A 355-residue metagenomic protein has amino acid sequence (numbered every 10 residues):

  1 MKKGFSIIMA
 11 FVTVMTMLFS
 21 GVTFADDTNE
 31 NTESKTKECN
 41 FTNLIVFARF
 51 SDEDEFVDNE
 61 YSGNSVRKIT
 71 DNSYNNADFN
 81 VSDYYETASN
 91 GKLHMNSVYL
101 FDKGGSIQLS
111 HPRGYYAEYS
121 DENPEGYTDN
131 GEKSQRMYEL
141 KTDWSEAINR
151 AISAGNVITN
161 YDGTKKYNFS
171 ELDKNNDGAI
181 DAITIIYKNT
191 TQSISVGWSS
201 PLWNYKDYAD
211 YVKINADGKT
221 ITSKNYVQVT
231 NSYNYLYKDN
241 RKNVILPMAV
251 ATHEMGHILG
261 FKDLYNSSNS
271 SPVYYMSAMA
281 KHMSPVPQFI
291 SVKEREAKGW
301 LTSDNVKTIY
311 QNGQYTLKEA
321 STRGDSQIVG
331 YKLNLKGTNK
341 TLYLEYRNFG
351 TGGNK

Functional and structural regions predicted by a protein language model:
M1-I7: Positively charged n-region of N-terminal signal peptides that target proteins for export
M17-S34: Sec-dependent signal peptide cleavage junction
N31-I69, N189: Fold-level signature of zinc-dependent metallopeptidase catalytic domains
C39-L44, L93, G178-I183, Y274-Y275 (+1 more regions): Loop/turn elements at helix/coil->beta-strand transitions in domains of secreted/extracellular proteins
S51, K68-N76, T87, R150-I158 (+3 more regions): Structured segments of extracytoplasmic/periplasmic soluble domains in secreted or envelope-associated proteins
D54-D102: Active-site-surrounding "flap" and adjacent substrate/cofactor-binding loops of secreted or lumenal enzymes, prototyped
D83-K219: Active-site-proximal segments of metallohydrolase catalytic domains
K188-N354: Extracellular hydrolytic enzyme modules, especially secreted metalloproteases of the metzincin/thermolysin-like class
